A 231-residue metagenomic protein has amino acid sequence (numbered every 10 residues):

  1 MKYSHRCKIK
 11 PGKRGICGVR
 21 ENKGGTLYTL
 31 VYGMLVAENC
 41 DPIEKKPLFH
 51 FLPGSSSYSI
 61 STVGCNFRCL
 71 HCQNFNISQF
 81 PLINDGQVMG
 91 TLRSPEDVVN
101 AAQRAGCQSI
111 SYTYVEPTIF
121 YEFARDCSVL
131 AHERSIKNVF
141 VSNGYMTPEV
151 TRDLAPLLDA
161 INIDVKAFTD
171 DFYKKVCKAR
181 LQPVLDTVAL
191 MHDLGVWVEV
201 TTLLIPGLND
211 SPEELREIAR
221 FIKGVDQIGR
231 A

Functional and structural regions predicted by a protein language model:
M1-V19, V63-F75: Local cysteine-cluster metal-coordination motifs and their immediate loop/turn environment, predominantly Fe-S cluster
R6, K10-N39, V225-Q227: A broadly conserved sequence feature marking short terminus-proximal activation segments in nucleic acid-centric
N22-A160, T169, L190: Conserved Radical SAM active-site core
L92, K178-L181: Short, conserved loop/turn and helix-capping segments at secondary-structure boundaries that abut family-defining
Q108-T113, V165, E199-L203, R230: Short beta-strands and strand-loop turn motifs
R152-A167, I218-R230: Structural recognition of alpha->loop->beta junctions
F172-C177: Glycine/threonine-rich flexible loop motifs
Q182-R230: Conserved C-terminal portion of the radical SAM core fold that forms the substrate/S-adenosylmethionine-binding
